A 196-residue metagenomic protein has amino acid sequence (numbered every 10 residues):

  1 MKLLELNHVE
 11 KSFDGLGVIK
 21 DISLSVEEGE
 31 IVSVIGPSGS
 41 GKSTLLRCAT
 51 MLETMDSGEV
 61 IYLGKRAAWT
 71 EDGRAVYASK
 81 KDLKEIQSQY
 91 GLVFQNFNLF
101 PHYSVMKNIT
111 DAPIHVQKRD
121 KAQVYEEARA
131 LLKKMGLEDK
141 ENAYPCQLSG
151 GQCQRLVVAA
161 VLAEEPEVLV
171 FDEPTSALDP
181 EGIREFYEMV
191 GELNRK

Functional and structural regions predicted by a protein language model:
I35-P37: The feature captures the beta-strand-to-loop junction immediately N-terminal to the Walker
G58-D72: Conserved ABC transporter NBD signature motif
Y144-L148, Q152: Conserved ABC ATPase signature
A163-E167: A short, proline-enriched helix->beta-strand linker immediately N-terminal to the Walker B motif in ABC-type P-loop
L169-D172: Catalytic Walker B motif of ABC-type/P-loop ATPase nucleotide-binding domains
P180-G182: Helix N-cap at the start of a conserved alpha-helix in ABC-type nucleotide-binding domains
M189-K196: Conserved catalytic loops of ABC-family nucleotide-binding domains
